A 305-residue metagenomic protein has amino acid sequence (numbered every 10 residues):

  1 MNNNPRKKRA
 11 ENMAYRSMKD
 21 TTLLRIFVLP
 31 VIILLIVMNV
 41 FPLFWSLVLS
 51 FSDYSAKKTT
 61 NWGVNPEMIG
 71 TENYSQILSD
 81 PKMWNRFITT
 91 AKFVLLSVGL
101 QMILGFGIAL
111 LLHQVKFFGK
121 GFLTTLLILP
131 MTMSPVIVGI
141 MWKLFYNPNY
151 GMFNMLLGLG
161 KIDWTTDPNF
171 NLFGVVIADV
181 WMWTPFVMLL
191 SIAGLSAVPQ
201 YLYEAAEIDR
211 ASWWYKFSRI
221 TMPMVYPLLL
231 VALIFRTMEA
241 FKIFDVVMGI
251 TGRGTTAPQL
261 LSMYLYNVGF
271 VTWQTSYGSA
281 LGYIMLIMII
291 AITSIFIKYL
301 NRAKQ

Functional and structural regions predicted by a protein language model:
M1-K19: Short, Lys/Arg-rich, polar N-terminal cytosolic tail immediately upstream of the first transmembrane signal-anchor
R16-Q305: A structural signal for multi-pass alpha-helical bundles of membrane permease subunits that mediate small-molecule
